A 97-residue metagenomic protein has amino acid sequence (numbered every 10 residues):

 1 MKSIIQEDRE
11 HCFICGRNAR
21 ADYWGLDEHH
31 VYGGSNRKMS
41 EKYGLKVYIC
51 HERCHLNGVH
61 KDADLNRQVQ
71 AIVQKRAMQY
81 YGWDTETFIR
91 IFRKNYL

Functional and structural regions predicted by a protein language model:
M1-D8, M39-G44: Short, flexible, mixed-charge glycine/proline-rich loop motifs that serve as phosphate/nucleic-acid-contacting
F13-K46, G58: Histidine-centered nuclease catalytic patch
K46-Q70: Short Cys/His-centered divalent metal-binding micro-motifs
Q74-L97: Short flanking/linker segments adjacent to small metal-binding domains or redox-active Cys/His motifs
